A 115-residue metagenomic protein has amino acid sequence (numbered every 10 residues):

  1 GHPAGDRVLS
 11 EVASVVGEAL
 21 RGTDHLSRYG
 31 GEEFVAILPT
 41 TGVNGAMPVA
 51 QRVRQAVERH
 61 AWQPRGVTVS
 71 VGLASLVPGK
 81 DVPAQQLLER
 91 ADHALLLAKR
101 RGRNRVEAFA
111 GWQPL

Functional and structural regions predicted by a protein language model:
G1-E18, S27-G31, V35-P39, V43-Q51 (+2 more regions): Conserved long alpha-helical elements within nucleotide-processing catalytic cores of c-di-GMP signaling and class III
R7, N44-P48, L76-H93, L97-L115: Catalytic cores and conserved motifs of cyclic dinucleotide signaling enzymes
S27, G72, E107: Rossmann-like NAD(H)/NADP(H) cofactor-binding core
R28, A56-S70: Catalytic core regions of nucleotide second-messenger enzymes
F34, V69-L73: A structural signal for short, well-ordered beta-strand segments
T40, L73-S75: PAS-family sensory domains and close relatives that share small-molecule sensor folds
